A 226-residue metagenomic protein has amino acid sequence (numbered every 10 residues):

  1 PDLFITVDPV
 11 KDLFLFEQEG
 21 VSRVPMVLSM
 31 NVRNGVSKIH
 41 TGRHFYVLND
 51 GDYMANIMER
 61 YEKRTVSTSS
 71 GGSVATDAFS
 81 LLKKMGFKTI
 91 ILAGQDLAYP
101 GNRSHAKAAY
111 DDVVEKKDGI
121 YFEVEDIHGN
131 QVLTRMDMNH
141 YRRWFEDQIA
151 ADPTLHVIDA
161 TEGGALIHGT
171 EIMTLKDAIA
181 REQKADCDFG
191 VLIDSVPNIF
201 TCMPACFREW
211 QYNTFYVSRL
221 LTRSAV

Functional and structural regions predicted by a protein language model:
P1-F4, L82-A106: Glycine-rich phosphate/pyrophosphate-binding loops and their adjacent beta-strand/loop elements at enzyme active sites
P1-M85: Acidic/Gly/His-enriched mid-domain segments of enzyme catalytic cores or analogous surface patches that mediate
I5-V10, F16-V24, Y46-L48, A106-E123 (+1 more regions): Acidic, Ser/Thr-rich peripheral helices and adjacent loops at domain boundaries
P9, Q95, E162: Short, ordered loop/turn segments at secondary-structure junctions
L15-F16, K38, G101-R103, G169: Short glycine-/acidic-enriched loop or helix-start segments at secondary-structure transitions that form or flank
R43-R64, A108, D112-V113, K117-V132: Active-site gating loop/helix substructures
G71-G72, K117-G164: Polyanion-binding loop/helix "lid" in catalytic or ligand-binding cores
A151-V226: Long, compositionally biased charged/polar accessory segments in the mid-to-C-terminal portions of proteins
